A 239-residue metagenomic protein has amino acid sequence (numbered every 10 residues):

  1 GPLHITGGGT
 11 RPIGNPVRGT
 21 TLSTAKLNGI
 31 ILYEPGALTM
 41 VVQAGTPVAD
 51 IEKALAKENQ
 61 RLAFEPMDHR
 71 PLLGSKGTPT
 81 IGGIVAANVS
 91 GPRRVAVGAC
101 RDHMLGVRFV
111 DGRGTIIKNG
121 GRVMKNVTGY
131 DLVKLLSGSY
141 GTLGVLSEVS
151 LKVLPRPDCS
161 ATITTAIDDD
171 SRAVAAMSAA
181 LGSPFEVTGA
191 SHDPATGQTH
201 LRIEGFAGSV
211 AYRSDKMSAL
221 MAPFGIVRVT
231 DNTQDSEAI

Functional and structural regions predicted by a protein language model:
G1-L3, T24-G77, V85, V89-R122 (+1 more regions): N-terminal glycine-rich flavin-associated loop
H4-R11: Glycine-rich beta-strand-to-loop/alpha-helix junction loops that act as flexible
G9, M67-D68, D193: Residue-level "edge-of-site" marker
P12-V17: Short glycine-biased active-site loop of nucleotidyltransferases that positions the nucleotide triphosphate and helps
G19-L22: Short, well-ordered secondary-structure micro-motifs within conserved domains or adaptor modules
G82: Conserved ATP-binding N-box helix of the HATPase_c
A86, L105-I239: C-terminal substrate-binding/cap subdomain adjacent to the FAD-binding core in PCMH-type and related FAD-linked
